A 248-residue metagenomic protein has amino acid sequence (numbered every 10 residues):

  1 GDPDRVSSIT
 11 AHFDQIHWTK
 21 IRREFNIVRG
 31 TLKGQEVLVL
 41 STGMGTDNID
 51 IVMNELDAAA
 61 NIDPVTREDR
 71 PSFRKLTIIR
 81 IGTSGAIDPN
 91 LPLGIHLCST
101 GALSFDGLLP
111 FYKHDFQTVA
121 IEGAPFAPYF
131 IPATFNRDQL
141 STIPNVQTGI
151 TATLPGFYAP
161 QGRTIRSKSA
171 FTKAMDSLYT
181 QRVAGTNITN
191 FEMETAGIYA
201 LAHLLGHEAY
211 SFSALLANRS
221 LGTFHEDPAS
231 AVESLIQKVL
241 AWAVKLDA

Functional and structural regions predicted by a protein language model:
G1-P132: Metabolite-binding pocket within alpha/beta catalytic cores that recognizes anionic/polar moieties
V6, T42-I49, M53, P132-L140 (+4 more regions): Generic structural signal for well-ordered, non-membrane alpha-helical segments in soluble metabolic enzymes
F13-H17, D57-A60, P64, I143 (+2 more regions): Structural signal for hydrophobic packing residues in well-ordered secondary-structure cores of soluble enzyme domains
G85, A102, A152-Y158, G197 (+1 more regions): Glycine-rich beta-alpha junction loops
E122-V183: Active-site rim beta-loop-alpha module in soluble metabolic enzymes
S169, D176-G206: A C-terminal functional module that forms or caps the active site or interfaces directly with catalytic machinery
A196-P228: Zn-dependent metallopeptidase/amidohydrolase metal-coordination segment
R219-A248: His/Asp/Glu-rich mid-to-C-terminal helical/loop segments that flank catalytic regions of hydrolases
